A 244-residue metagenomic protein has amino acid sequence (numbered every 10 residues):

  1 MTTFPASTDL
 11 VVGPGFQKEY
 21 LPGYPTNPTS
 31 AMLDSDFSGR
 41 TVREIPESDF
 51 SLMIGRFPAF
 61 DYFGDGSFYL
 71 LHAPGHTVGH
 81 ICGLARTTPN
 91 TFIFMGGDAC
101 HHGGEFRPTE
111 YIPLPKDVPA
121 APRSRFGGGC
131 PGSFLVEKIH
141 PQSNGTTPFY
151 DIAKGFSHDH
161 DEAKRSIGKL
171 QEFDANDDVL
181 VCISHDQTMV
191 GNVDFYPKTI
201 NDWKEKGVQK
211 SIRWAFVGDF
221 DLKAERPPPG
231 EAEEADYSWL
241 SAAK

Functional and structural regions predicted by a protein language model:
M1, H72-H80, L170-D174, S184-H185: Conserved beta-strand->loop/alpha-helix structural units within folded catalytic cores of enzymes with alpha/beta
T3-H72, A120-H158, E162-R165: Metallo-beta-lactamase
T8, I81, V179: Residue-level detector of short, conserved catalytic/binding motifs and their immediate flanks
V11-P14, Y20, H72, H80-G83 (+3 more regions): Generic marker of "main functional regions" within proteins
P14, T87, Q187: Residues that form ligand- and interface-recognition hot spots within folded domains
E19, P25-T26, G83-R86, P108-E110 (+1 more regions): Surface-exposed beta-strand edges and their flanking turn/coil or helix-capping segments
P46-P108: Catalytic core of the metallo-beta-lactamase
N90-K244: Cap/insert and terminal regions of metallo-dependent hydrolase folds
